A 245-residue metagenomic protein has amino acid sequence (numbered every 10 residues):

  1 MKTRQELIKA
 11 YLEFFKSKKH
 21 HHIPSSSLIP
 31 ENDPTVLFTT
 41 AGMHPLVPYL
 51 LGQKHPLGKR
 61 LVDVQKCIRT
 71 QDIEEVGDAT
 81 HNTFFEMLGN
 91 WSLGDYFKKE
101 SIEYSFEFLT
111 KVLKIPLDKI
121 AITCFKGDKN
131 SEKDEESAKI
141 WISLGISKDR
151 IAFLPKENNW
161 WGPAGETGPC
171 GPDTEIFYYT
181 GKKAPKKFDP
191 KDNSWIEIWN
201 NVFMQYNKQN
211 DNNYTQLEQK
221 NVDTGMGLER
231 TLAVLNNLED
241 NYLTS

Functional and structural regions predicted by a protein language model:
M1-S245: Alpha-helical segments
